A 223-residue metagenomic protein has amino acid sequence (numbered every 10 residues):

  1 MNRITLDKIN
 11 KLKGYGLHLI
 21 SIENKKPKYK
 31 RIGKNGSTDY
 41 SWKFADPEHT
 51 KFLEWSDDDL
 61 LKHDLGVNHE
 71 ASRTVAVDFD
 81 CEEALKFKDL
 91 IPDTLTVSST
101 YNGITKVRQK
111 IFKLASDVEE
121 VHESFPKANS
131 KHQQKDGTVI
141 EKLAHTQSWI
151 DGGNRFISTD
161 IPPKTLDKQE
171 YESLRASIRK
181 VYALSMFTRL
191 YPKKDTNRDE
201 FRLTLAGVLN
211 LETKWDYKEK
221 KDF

Functional and structural regions predicted by a protein language model:
M1-S185: Conserved phosphate/metal-binding and DNA-contacting active-site motifs used in DNA phosphodiester-bond processing
S21, V107, S116-D117, Q169-F223: Modules that initiate DNA replication and primer synthesis
